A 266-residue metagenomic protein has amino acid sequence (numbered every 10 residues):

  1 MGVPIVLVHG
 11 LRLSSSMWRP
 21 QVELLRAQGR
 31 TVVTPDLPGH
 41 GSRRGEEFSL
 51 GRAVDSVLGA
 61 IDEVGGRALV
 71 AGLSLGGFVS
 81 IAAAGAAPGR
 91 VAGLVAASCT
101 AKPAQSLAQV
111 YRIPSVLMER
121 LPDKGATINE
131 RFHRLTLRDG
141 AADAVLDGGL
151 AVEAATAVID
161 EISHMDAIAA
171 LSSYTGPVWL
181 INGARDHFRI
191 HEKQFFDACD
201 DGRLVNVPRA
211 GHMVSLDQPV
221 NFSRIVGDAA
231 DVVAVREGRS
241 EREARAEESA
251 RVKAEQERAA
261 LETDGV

Functional and structural regions predicted by a protein language model:
M1-S42: Conserved HGGG/HGGXW glycine-rich cap/lid loop of the alpha/beta-hydrolase fold
V8-G10, L73, G183: The conserved beta1-alpha1 loop
T31-L69, R224: Active-site loop/oxyanion-hole signature of alpha/beta-hydrolase fold enzymes
G72-G76, S80: Gly/Ala-rich beta-loop-alpha elbow adjacent to hydrolase catalytic centers
I81, G85-A86, V91-L121, R245: Flexible "cap/lid" loop of the alpha/beta hydrolase fold
L107-A108, P122-S173: Conserved alpha/beta-hydrolase catalytic His-Asp/Glu region
P177-A210, L216: Conserved loop-alpha-helix segment in the C-terminal half of the alpha/beta-hydrolase fold that carries the catalytic
A210-S223, S240-E243: Catalytic histidine-centered segment of alpha/beta-hydrolase-like enzymes
